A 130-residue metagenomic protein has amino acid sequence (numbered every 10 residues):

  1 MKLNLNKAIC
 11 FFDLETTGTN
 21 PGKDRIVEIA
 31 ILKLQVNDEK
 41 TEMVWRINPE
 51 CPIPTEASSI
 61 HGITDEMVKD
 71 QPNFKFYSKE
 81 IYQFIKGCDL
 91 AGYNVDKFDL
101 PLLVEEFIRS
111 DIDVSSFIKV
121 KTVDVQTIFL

Functional and structural regions predicted by a protein language model:
M1-K119: Conserved non-catalytic scaffold segment of RNase H-like nuclease domains
V120-L130: Short alpha-helix plus adjacent loop in nuclease-associated cores
